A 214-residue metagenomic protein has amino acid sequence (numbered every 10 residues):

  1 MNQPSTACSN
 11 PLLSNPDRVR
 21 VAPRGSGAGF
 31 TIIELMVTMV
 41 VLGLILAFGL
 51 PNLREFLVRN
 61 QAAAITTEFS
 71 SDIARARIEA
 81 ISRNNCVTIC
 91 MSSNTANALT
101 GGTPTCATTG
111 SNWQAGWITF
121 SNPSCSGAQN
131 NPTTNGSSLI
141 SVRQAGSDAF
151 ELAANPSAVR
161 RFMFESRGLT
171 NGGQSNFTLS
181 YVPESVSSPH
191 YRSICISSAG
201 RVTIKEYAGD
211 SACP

Functional and structural regions predicted by a protein language model:
M1-V21, F48-T67, S71-A74, I78 (+2 more regions): N-terminal helix-rich module
G25-S26: Acidic/polar helix N-cap motif
L35-N52: Alpha-helical hydrophobic helix detector
